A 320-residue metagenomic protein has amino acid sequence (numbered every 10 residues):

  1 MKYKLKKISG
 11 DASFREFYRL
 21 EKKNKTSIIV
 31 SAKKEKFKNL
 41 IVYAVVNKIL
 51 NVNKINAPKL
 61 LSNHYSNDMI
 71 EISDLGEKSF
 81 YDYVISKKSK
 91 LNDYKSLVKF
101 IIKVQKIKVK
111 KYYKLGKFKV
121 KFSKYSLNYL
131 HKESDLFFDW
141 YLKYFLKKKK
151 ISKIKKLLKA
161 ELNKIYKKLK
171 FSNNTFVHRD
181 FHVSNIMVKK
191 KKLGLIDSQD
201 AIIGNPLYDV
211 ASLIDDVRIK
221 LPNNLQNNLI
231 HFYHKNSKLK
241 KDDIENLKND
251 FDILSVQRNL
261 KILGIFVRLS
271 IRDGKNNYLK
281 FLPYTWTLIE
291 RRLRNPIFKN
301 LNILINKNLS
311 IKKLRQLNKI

Functional and structural regions predicted by a protein language model:
Y3-E21: ATP-binding glycine-rich phosphate-binding loop
I8-A12, S62-Y65, F251-S255: A short beta-turn/loop motif at secondary-structure boundaries
R15-L20, I29, V104-Q105, N163-V210 (+1 more regions): Active-site acidic catalytic loop and adjacent metal/ATP-binding pocket of ATP-dependent phosphoryl transfer enzymes
Y18-K132, K170: ATP-binding pocket architecture of kinase catalytic cores
V109, V120-K121, N128-Y129, E133-F176 (+1 more regions): An alpha-helical support segment within catalytic cores of ATP-dependent transferases
D135-F145, P206-K241, I253-D273, T285-L293: Active-site activation/catalytic loop segments of kinase-like enzymes and analogous catalytic loops in related
K241-N249: Histidine/acidic-rich helix-loop-helix segments that form or flank divalent-metal centers in metalloenzyme catalytic
G264-I320: ATP/Mg2+ or Mg2+-diphosphate-binding catalytic cores that bind nucleotide phosphates or diphosphates via glycine-rich
